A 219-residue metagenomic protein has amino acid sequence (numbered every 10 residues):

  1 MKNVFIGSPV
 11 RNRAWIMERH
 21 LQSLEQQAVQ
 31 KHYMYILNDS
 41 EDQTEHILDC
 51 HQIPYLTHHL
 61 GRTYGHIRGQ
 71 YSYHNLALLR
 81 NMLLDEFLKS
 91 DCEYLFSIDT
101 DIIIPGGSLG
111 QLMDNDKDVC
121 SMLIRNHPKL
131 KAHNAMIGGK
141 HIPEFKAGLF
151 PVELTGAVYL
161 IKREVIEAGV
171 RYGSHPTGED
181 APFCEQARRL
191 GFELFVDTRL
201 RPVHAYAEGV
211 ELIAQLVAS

Functional and structural regions predicted by a protein language model:
N3, S8-Q22, D39: Active-site beta-to-alpha loop of glycosyltransferases that engages the nucleotide-sugar donor
Q22-H32: Short, acidic, metal-binding catalytic loop of nucleotide-sugar glycosyltransferases
Q27, I36-L48, L60, I102: A conserved acidic beta->alpha catalytic loop
E45-D91: Active-site-proximal specificity loops/subdomain of glycosyltransferases
D91-I103: Short beta-strand-to-loop acidic/aromatic patch adjacent to the donor-nucleotide binding site
I103-G173: Conserved catalytic core of nucleotide-sugar-dependent glycosyltransferases
A147-L149, L154-V158, R163-S219: C-terminal catalytic/acceptor-binding lobe
